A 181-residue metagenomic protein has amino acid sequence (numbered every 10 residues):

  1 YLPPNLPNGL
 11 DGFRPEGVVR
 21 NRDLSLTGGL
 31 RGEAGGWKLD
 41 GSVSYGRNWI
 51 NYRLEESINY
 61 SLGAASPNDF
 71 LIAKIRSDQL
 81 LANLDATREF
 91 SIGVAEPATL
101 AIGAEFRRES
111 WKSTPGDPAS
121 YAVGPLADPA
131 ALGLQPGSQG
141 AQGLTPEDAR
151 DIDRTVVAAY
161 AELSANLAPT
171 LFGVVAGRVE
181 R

Functional and structural regions predicted by a protein language model:
Y1, D40-G46, A101-R107, A176-R178: Transmembrane beta-strands of outer-membrane beta-barrel proteins
Y1, N5-P7: Compositionally biased, low-hydrophobicity segments enriched in charged and small polar residues
P7, F13-T27, G32-E33, Y45 (+1 more regions): Outer-membrane beta-barrel transmembrane domain signature of Gram-negative proteins, especially the mid-to-C-terminal
W49: GGDEF/GGEEF active-site signature
Y52: Extended, charged alpha/beta regions that create polyanion-binding interfaces
L171-R181: Transmembrane beta-strand segments that form the barrel wall of outer-membrane beta-barrel proteins
